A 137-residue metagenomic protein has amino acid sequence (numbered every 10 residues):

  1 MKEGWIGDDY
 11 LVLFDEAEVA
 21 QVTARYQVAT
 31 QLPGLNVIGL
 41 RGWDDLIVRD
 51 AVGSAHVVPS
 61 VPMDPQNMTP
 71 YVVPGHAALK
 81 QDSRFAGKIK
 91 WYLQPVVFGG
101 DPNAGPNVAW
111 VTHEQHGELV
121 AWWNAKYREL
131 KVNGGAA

Functional and structural regions predicted by a protein language model:
M1-I89, Q94-A137: Nuclease and nuclease-like effector domains acting on nucleic acids or nucleotide cofactors
